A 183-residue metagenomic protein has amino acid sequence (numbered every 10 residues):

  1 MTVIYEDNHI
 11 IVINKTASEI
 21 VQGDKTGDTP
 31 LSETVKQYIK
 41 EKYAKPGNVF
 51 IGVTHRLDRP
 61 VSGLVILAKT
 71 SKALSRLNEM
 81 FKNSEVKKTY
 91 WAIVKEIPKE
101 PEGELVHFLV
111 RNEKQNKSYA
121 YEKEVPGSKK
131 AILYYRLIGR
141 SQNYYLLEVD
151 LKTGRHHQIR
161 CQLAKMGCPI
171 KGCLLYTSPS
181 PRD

Functional and structural regions predicted by a protein language model:
M1-S178: RNA pseudouridine synthases
P179-D183: A short, hydrophobic C-terminal helix/tail in secreted or cell-surface proteins
